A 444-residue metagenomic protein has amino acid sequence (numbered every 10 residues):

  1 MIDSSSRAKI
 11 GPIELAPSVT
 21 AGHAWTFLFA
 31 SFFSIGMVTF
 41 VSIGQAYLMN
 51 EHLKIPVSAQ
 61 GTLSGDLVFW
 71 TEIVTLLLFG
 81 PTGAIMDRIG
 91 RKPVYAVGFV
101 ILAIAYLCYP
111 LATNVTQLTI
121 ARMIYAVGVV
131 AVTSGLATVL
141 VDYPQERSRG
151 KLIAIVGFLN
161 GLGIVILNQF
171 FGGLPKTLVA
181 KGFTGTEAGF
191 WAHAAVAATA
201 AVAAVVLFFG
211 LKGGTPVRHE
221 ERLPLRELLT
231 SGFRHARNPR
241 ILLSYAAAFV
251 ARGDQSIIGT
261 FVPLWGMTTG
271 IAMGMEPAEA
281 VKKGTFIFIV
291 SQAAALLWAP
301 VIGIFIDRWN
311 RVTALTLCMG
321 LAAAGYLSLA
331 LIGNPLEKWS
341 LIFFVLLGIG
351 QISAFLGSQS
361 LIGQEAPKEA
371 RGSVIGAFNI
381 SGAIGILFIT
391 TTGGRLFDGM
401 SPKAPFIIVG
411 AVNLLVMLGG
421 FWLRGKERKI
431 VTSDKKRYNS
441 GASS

Functional and structural regions predicted by a protein language model:
I2-A24, G213-A246, R437-S444: Juxtamembrane intracellular "pre-TM" segments in multi-pass secondary transporters
L15-E51, R237-I258, V345: Pair of pore-lining "gating" transmembrane helices in MFS-fold secondary transporters
N50, I85-M86, G173-V179, F305-I306 (+1 more regions): Interfacial helix-cap and linker-helix signal at transmembrane-aqueous boundaries of multi-pass secondary transporters
G65-G83, I289-V301: Central cavity-lining transmembrane alpha-helices of secondary-active solute carriers, predominantly the Major
L77-T113, I306-W309: Conserved MFS/SLC helix-loop-helix module at the cytosolic interface between two early adjacent transmembrane helices
V100-T113, G320-N334: C-terminal ends and interior cores of transmembrane alpha-helices in multi-pass membrane transporters/permeases
A131-Q145, S353-A366: Intracellular juxtamembrane helix-capping segments at the cytosolic ends of symmetry-related transmembrane helices
I153-K176, N379-I389: Glycine-rich segments within core transmembrane alpha-helices of 12-TM secondary carriers
